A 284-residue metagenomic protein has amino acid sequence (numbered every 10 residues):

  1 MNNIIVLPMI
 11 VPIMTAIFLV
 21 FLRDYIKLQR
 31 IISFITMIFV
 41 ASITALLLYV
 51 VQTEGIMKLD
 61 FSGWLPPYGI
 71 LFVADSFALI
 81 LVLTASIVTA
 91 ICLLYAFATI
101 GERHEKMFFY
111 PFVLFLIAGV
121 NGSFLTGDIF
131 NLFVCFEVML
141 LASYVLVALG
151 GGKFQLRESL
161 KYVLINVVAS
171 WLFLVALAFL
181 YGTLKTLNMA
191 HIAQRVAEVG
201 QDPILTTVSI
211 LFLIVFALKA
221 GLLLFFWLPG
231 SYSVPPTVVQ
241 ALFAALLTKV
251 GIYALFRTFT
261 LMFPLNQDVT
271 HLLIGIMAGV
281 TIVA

Functional and structural regions predicted by a protein language model:
M1-V6, F18-P111, A190-H191: Transmembrane helix-loop-helix hairpins at membrane boundaries of multipass inner-membrane proteins
N2, E102, F124-L132, M262-Q267: Membrane-interface helix caps and helix-loop-helix hairpins in membrane proteins
P12, D75, D128-V147, Y162 (+3 more regions): Functional transmembrane alpha-helices
P12-A16, M37-L47, V82, S86-L93 (+4 more regions): Helical transmembrane-bundle signal
A16-F21, A45, L94, A118-G122 (+6 more regions): Alpha-helical transmembrane segments of multipass membrane proteins
A16-I26, A90-E102, Y144-E158, K219-S233 (+1 more regions): C-terminal ends of transmembrane helices
V51-G69, W171-G230, I252-L273: Juxtamembrane/interfacial segments at transmembrane-helix boundaries in multi-pass membrane proteins
F108-F115, G119-L205, A217, T248: Alpha-helical multi-pass transmembrane bundles of energy-transducing inner-membrane proteins
